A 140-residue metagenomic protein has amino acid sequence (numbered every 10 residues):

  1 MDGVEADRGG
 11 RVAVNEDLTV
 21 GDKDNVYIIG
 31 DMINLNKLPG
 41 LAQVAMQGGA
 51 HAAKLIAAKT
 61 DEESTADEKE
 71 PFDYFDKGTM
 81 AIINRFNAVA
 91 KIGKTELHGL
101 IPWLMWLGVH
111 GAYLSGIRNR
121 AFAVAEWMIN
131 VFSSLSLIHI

Functional and structural regions predicted by a protein language model:
M1-A50, K54-A58: FAD-site-proximal beta/loop scaffold in flavoenzymes
K54-I138: C-terminal, flexible cofactor-proximal segment of oxidoreductases
